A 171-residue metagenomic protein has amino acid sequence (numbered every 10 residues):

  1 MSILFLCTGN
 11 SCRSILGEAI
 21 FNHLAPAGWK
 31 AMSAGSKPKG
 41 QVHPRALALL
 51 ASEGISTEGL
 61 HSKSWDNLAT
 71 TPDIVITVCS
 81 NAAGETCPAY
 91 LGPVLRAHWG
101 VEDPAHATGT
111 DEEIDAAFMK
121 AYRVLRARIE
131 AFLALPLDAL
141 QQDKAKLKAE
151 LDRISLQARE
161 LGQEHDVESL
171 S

Functional and structural regions predicted by a protein language model:
M1-D66: Conserved active-site segments centered on acidic
S11, S80-A83, D103: Short glycine-rich anion-binding loops that position phosphate/pyrophosphate groups of nucleotides and phosphorylated
G35, C79, G100-E102: Residues at the C-termini of beta-strands that transition into short coil/loop
T57, A82-T86: Glycine-rich nucleotide phosphate-binding loop and flanking beta-alpha elements of Rossmann-like dinucleotide-binding
T70-T71: Alpha-helix C-terminal capping/helix-to-coil transition sites in glycosyltransferase folds
I74, V78-N81, A131: Active-site cofactor/cluster-binding pocket
T86-S171: Phosphate-binding/catalytic loops
